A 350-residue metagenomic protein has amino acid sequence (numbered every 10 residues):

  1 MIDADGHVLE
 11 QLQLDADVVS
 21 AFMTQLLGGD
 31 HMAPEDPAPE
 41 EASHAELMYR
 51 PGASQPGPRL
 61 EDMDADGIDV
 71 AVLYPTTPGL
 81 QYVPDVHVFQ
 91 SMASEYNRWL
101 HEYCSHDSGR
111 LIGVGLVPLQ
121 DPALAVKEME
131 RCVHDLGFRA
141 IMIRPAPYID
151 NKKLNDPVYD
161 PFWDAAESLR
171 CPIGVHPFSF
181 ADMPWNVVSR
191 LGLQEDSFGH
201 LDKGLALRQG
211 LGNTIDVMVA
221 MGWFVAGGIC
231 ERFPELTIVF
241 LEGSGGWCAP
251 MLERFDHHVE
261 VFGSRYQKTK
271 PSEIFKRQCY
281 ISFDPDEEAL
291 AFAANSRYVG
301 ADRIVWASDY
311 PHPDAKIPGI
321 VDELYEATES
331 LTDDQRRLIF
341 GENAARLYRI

Functional and structural regions predicted by a protein language model:
M1, H7-V70, R98, E102-H106 (+8 more regions): Mid-to-C-terminal alpha-helical segments outside catalytic/metal-binding sites
V8-E10, G79, D121, I149 (+3 more regions): Feature marks short, surface-exposed loop/turn motifs that line or immediately flank catalytic pockets and channel
E40-P51, L60-V86, R110-P118, R139-I143: Divalent metal-dependent hydrolysis catalytic cores, especially in the metallo-beta-lactamase
Y49-G57, S94, R98, A123 (+1 more regions): Aromatic- and glycine-enriched glycan-recognition loops and surfaces that form the carbohydrate-binding subsites
V86, A125-V126, D156, I317-P318: Conserved strand-to-helix beginnings and helix N-cap segments that scaffold or border functional pockets
V86-Q90, E323: Short glycine-enriched, charge-decorated loop/helix-capping segments at active-site entrances that position
F89, A93, N97, I215-G222 (+1 more regions): Amphipathic, non-transmembrane alpha-helical scaffold segments
C104-I112, V117, E128-R303: Catalytic pocket-lining loop regions of alpha/beta-barrel enzymes, especially the amidohydrolase/enolase/GH5 lineages
